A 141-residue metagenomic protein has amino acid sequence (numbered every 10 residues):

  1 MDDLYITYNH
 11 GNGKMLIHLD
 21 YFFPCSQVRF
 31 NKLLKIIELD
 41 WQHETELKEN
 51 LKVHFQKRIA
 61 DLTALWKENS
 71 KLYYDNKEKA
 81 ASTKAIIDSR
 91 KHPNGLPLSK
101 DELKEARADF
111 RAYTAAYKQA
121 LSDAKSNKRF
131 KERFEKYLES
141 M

Functional and structural regions predicted by a protein language model:
D2-F23: Amphipathic, interaction-prone secondary-structure segments
L33-W41: A short, exposed loop/beta-hairpin motif centered on an aromatic-Gly-Thr core
W41-E78: Short, charge/polar-rich alpha-helical segments
W66, Y73, R107-L138: Amphipathic alpha-helical coiled-coil segments
L72-L103: Extended alpha-helical coiled-coil "stalk/arm" regions that act as elongated linkers or oligomerization scaffolds
